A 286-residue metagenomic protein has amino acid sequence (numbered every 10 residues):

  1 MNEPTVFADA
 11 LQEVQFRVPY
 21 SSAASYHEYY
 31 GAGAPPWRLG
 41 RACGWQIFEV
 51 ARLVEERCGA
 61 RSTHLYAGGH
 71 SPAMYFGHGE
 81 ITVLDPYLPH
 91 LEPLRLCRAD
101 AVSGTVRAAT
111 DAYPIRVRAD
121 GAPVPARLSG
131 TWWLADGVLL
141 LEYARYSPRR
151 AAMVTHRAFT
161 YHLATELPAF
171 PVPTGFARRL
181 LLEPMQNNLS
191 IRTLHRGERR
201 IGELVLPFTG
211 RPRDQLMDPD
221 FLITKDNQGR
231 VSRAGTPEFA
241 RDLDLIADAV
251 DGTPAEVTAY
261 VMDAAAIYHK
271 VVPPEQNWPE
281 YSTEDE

Functional and structural regions predicted by a protein language model:
M1-R38, G59, G77-G79: Secondary-structure boundary elements
M1-V6, Q12, L65-V205, T209: His-Asp-centered catalytic microenvironments across diverse enzyme cores, prominently the transglutaminase-like
N2-F7, P35, W45-I47, W133 (+2 more regions): Alpha-helix capping and helix-coil boundary motifs
A10-Q15, V50-C58, V261-Y268: Hydrophobic, Leu/Ile/Phe/Ala-enriched alpha-helical segments that form helix-helix packing faces
Y20, A42-V50, P72, V83-L84: Long, contiguous hydrophobic alpha-helical segments, chiefly transmembrane helices and signal peptides
P35-Y66: Cysteine-centered nucleophilic/redox motifs
R157-E286: Extended, charged low-complexity segments that frequently continue into or abut oligomerization scaffolds
